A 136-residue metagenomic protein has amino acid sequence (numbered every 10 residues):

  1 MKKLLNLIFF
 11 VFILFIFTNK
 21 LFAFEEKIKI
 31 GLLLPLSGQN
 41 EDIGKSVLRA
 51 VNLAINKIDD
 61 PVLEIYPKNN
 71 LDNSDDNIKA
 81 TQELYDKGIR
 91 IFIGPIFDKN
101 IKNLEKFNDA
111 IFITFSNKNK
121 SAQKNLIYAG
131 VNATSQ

Functional and structural regions predicted by a protein language model:
K2-Q136: Extracytosolic ligand-binding ectodomains
